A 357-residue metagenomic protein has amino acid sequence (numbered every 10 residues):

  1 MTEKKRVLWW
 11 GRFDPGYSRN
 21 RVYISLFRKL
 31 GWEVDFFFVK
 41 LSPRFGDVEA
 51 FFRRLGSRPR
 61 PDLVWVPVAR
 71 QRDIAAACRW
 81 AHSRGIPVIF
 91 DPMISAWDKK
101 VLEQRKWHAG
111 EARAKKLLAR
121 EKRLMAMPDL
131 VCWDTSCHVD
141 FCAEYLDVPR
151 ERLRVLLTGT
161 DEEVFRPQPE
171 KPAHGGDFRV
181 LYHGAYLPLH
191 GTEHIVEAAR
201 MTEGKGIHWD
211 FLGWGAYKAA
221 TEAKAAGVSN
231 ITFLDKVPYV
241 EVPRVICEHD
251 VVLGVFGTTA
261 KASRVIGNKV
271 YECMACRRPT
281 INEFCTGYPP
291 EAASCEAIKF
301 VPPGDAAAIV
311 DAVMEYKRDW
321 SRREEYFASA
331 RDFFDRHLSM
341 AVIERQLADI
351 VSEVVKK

Functional and structural regions predicted by a protein language model:
L8-W9, P172-R200, D210: Conserved donor-binding/catalytic core segment of Leloir-type glycosyltransferases
V22, G304, R318-S352: A charged, aromatic-enriched C-terminal amphipathic alpha-helix characteristic of glycosyltransferases across folds
F52-L55, R79, S83, E111-V131: Membrane-proximal helix-turn-helix segments that form the acceptor-binding/catalytic region of lipid-linked
D98, H190, P238-V245, D250-M274 (+1 more regions): Nucleotide-sugar-dependent
C137, G159: Carbohydrate-associated surface elements
D177, A219-I246: Nucleotide-activated donor-binding/catalytic signature segment of Leloir-type glycosyltransferases, i.e., the conserved
H183, H208-T221: Glycosyltransferase donor-sugar binding loop
C295-A306, E315-W320: Conserved acidic donor-binding segment of nucleotide-sugar-dependent glycosyltransferases
